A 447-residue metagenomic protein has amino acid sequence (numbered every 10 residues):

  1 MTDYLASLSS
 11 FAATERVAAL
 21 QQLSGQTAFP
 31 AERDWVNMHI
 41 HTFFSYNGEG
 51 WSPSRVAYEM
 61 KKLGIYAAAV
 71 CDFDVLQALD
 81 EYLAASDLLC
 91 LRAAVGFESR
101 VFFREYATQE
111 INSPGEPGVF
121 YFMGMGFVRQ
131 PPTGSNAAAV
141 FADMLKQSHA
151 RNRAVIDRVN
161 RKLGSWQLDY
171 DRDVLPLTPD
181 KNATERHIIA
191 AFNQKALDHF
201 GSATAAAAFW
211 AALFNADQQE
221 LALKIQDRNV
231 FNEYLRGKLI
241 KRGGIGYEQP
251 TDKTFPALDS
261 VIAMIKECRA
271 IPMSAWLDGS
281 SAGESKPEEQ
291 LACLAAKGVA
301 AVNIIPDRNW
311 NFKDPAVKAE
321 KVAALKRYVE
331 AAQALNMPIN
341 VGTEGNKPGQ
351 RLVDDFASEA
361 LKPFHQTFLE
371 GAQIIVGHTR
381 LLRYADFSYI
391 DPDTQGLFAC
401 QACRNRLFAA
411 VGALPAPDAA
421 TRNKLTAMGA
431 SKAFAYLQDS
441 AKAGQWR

Functional and structural regions predicted by a protein language model:
M1-G25, D87-K286, L369, Q373 (+4 more regions): Extended substrate/RNA-proximal surfaces in nucleic-acid metabolism proteins
A12, A301, N309, D314-A441: Active-site capping/gating regions of soluble enzymes
L23-R33, F44-E59, V230-E233, S260-I265 (+1 more regions): Short, composition-biased local secondary-structure segments
P30-H187, N303-N336, G342-H365, E370-A372: A metal-dependent hydrolase metal-coordination microenvironment
C71, I189, Q194, D198-A206 (+2 more regions): A broadly tuned "polar low-complexity/structure-edge" signature
D252-K266, P272-A332: Extended hydrophobic/aromatic segments used for targeting, binding, or gating
